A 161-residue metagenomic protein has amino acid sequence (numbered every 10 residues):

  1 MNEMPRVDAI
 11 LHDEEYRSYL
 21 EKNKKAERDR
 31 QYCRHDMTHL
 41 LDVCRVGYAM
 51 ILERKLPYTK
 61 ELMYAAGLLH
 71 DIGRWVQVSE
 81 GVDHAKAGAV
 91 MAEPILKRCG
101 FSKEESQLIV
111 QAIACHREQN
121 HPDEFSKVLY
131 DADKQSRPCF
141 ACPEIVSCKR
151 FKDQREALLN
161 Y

Functional and structural regions predicted by a protein language model:
M1-Y161: Metal-dependent phosphohydrolase cores
